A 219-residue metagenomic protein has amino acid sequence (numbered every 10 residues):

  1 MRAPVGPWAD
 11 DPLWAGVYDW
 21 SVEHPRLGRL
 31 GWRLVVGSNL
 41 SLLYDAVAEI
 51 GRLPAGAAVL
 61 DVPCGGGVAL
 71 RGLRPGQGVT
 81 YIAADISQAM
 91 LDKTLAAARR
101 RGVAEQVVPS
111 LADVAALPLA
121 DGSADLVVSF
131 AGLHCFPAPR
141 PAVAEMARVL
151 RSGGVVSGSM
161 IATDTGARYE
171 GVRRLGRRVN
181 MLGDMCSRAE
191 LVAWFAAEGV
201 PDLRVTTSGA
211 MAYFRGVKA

Functional and structural regions predicted by a protein language model:
M1-L53, V68, G72, R174: Conserved class I S-adenosyl-L-methionine
P12, G28-W32, S157-F214: C-terminal alpha-helical "lid/dimerization" subdomain adjacent to the S-adenosyl-L-methionine
G51-L53, F136, L150: A generic alpha-to-beta junction signature in SAM-dependent methyltransferases
A58, G153-V155: Short glycine-centered segments of the SAM/dcSAM-binding site in methyltransferase folds
A58-A116: Class I SAM-dependent methyltransferase SAM/SAH-binding core
A115-L126: A short acidic, Gly/Pro-enriched loop at the edge of an enzyme's catalytic core that lines a small-molecule cofactor
L126-A138: A short SAM/SAH-binding and catalytic strip from SAM-dependent methyltransferases
R140-S152: A short glycine-rich, Lys/Arg-flanked "PGG" loop and its adjoining helix->strand segment in the class I
